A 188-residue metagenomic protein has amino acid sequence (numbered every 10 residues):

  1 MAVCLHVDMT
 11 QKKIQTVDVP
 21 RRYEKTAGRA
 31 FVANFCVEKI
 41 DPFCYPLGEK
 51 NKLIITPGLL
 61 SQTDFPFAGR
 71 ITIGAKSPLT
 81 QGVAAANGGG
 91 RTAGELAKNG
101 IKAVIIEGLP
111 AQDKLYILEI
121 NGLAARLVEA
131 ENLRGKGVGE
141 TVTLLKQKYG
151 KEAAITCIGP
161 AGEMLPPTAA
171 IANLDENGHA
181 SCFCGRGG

Functional and structural regions predicted by a protein language model:
M1-A2, K50-K52, I101-K102: Short, surface-exposed beta-edge/turn micro-motifs
M1-I40: N-terminal basic/disordered segments at the start of proteins
H6, I54-P57, A75, A85 (+2 more regions): General beta-strand structural signal in soluble alpha/beta enzymes
Q15, T63-P66, L165-P167: Short helix/loop capping segments that flank catalytic or ligand/cofactor-binding pockets
A33-A68, E152: Conserved oxyanion/phosphate-binding beta-strand-loop segments in alpha/beta enzyme cores
N51, L59-F65, I71-G94: Conserved helix-adjacent loop modules within structured domains
G69-A86, P166-C182: Extended, non-catalytic structural segments that build the interaction scaffolds of large macromolecular assemblies
A93-G94, K98-G188: Active-site cavity-forming subdomains of large catalytic enzyme subunits
